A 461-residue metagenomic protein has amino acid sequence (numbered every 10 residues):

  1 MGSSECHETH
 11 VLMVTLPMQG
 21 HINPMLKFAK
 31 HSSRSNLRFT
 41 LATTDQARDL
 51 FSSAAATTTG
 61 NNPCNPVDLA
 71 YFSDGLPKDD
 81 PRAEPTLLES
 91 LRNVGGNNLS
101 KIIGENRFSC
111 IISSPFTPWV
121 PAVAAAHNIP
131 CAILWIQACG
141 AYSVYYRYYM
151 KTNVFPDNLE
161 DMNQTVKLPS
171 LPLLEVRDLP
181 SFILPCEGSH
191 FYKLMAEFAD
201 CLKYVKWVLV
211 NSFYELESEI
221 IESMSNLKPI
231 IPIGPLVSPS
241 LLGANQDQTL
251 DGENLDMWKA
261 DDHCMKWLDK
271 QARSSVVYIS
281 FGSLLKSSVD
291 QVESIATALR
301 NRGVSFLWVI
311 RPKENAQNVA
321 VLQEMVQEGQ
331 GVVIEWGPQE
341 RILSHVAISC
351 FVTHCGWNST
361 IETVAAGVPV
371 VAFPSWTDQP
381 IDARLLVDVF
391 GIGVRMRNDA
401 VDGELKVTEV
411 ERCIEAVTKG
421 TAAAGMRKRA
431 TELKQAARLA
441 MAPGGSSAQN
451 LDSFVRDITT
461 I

Functional and structural regions predicted by a protein language model:
M1-V276, S280-I461: Glycosyltransferase specificity loop/lid
